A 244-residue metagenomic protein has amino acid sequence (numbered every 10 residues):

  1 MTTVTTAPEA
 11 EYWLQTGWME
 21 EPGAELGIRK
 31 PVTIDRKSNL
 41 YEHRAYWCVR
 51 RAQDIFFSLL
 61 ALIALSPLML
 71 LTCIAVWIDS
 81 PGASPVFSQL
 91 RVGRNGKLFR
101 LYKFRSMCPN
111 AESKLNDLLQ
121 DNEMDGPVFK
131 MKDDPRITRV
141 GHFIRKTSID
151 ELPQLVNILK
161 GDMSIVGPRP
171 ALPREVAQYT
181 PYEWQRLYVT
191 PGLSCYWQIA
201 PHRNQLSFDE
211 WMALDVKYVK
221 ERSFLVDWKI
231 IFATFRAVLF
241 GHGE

Functional and structural regions predicted by a protein language model:
M1-I63, W184, Y218-K220, H242-E244: N-terminal hydrophobic signal-anchor/signal peptide
P22, L26-R29, V86-P135, S194-A213: Short, glycine-rich, amphipathic interfacial segments at transmembrane boundaries or analogous
Y41-A111, I230-E244: A hydrophobic, helix-centered structural microdomain
C48-R51, R136, S148-E151, F224-D227: An acidic site on a long C-lobe helix of protein kinase domains
D54, D150-N157, D215, D227: Acidic active-site catalytic centers that drive phospho-/nucleotidyl reactions and related ester hydrolyses
F56, I137-V140, A213: Residue-level signal for cytosolic alpha-helical hairpin/rod architecture
M124-T190, I231-T234, V238: A short, structured surface patch at a secondary-structure boundary
A177, P181-P191, C195-I230, V238-G243: Cytosol-/stroma-facing membrane-proximal "stalk/adaptor" domains immediately downstream of transmembrane anchors
